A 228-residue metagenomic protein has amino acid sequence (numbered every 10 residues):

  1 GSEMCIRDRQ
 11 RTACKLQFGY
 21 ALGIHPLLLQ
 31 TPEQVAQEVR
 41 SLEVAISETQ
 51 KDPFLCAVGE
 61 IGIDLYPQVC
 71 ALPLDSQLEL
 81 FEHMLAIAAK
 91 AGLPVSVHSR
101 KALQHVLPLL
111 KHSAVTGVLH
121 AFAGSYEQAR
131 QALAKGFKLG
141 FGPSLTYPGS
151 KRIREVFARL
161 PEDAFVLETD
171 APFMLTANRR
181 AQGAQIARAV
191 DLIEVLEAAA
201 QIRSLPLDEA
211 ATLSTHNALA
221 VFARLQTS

Functional and structural regions predicted by a protein language model:
G1-I6: Short, small-residue-biased leader/transition segments that mark boundaries at the very start of proteins
R7-R9, M84, V106, L196-A199: Aromatic/hydrophobic pocket-lining residues that form π-stacking "cages" and hydrophobic walls in ligand
A13-P32, E38, L42: Metal-cofactor-binding active-site regions of metalloenzymes
C14-G19, I24, F54, G59 (+3 more regions): Active-site gating loops and adjacent loop-to-helix segments of metal-dependent hydrolytic enzymes
F18-I24, A57-I61, V95-V97, G117-H120 (+2 more regions): Hydrophobic faces of well-ordered beta-strands that scaffold small-molecule active sites in alpha/beta enzyme cores
E33-A36, R40-K135, Y147, E155 (+4 more regions): Divalent metal-binding pocket/active-site signature
I87, A189-S228: Mid-to-C-terminal alpha-helical segments outside catalytic/metal-binding sites
G136-S150: His/Asp/Glu-enriched short active-site or ligand-binding loop at hydrolase and phosphoryl-transfer sites
